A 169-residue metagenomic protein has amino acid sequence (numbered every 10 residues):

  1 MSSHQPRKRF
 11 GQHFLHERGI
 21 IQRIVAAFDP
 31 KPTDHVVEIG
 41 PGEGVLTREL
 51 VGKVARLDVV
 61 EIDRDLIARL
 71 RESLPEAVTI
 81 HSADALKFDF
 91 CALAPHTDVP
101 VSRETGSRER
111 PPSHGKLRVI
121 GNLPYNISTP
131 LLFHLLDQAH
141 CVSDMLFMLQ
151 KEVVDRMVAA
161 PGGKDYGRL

Functional and structural regions predicted by a protein language model:
M1-D98, S113-L169: Catalytic cores of RNA-modifying enzymes
V99-E104, R110-P112: Short, low-complexity intrinsically disordered segments enriched in A/P/G/S/L with frequent Arg, especially at protein
E104-T105, L117: Residue-level detector of alpha-helical transmembrane segments in integral membrane proteins
